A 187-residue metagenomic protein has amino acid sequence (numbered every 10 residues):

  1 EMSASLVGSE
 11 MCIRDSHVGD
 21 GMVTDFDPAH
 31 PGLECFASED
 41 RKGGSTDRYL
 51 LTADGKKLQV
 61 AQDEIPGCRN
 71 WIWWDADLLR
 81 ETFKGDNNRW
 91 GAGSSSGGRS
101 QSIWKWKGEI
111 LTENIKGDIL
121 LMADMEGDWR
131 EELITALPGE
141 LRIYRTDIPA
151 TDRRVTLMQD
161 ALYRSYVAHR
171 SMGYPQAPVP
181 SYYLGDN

Functional and structural regions predicted by a protein language model:
E1-I13: Single conserved hydrophobic/aromatic residue that forms the stacking wall/gate of nucleotide- or nucleobase-binding
S9, H17, M22-L33, E39-K42 (+1 more regions): Repeat-solenoid scaffold signature
S9-E10, K57-Q62, G108-T112: A short beta-strand motif characteristic of beta-propeller blades
R14-T24, A61-D77, T112-L121, L162-N187: Repeat-based blade/solenoid architectures
D25-A37, W71-G98, A123-L133: Acidic, glycine-anchored loop motifs typical of Ca2+
K42-L50, N88-W104, G139-T146, T151-R153: Structural motif
G55-K56, E109-I110, D147-R153: Short loop/turn segments immediately following beta-strands, especially the blade-tip and inter-blade linker loops
I148-H169: Acidic glycine/proline-rich low-complexity segments
